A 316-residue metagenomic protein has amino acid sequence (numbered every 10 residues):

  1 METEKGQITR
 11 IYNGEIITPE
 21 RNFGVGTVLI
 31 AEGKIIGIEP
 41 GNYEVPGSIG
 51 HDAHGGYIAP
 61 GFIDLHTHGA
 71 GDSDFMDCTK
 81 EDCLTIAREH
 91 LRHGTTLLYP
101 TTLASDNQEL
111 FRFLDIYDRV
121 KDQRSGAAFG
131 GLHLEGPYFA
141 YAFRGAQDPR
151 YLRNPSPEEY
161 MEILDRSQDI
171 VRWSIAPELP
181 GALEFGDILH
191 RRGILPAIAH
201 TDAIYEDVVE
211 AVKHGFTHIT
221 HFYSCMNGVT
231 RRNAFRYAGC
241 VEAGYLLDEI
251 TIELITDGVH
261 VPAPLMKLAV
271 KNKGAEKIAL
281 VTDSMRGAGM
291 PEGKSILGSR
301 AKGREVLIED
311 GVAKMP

Functional and structural regions predicted by a protein language model:
M1-E44: N-terminal metal-binding scaffold of metallo-dependent hydrolase/deaminase domains
G6-I11, I16, E44-L84, R88: Replace "His-x-His-based motif
T9, P60-F62, L195, T217 (+1 more regions): Hydrophobic "anchor" residues on beta-strands that sit immediately upstream of conserved functional sites
G14, V28, G33, G55 (+6 more regions): Divalent metal-coordination and catalytic microenvironments
H68, D72, L84-F113, A127-A140 (+4 more regions): Divalent metal-dependent hydrolysis catalytic cores, especially in the metallo-beta-lactamase
T79-D82, F113-I116, S156-E158, A234-C240: Charged helix-capping and loop-helix junction motifs
L134, A142-P157, E162-A238: Divalent metal-binding pocket/active-site signature
D207-P316: Active-site-adjacent C-terminal substructures of enzyme catalytic domains
